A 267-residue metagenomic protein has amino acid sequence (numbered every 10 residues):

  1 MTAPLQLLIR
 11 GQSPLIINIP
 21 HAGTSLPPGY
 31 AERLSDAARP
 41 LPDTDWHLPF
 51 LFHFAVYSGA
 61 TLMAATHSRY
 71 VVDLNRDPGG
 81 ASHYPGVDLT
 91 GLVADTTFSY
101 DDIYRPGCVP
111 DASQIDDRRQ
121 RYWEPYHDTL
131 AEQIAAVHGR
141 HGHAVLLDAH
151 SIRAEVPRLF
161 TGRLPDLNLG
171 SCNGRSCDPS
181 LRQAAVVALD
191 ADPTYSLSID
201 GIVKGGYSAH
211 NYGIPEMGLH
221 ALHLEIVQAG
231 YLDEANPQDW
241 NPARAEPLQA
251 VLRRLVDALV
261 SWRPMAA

Functional and structural regions predicted by a protein language model:
M1-L146, S151-A267: N-terminal catalytic or cofactor-binding beta/alpha core of small enzyme domains
